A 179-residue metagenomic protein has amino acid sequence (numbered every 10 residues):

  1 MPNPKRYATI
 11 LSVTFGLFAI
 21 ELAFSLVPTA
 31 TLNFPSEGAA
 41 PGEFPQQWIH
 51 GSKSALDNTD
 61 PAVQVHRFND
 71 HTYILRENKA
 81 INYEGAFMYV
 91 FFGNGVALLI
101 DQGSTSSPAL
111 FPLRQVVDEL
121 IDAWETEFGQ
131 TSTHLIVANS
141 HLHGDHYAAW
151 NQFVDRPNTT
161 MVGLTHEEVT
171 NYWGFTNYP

Functional and structural regions predicted by a protein language model:
P2-T14: N-terminal Sec-pathway targeting helices
S12-A23: Hydrophobic membrane-insertion alpha-helices, especially the h-region of bacterial N-terminal signal peptides
L26-D60: N-terminal low-complexity, Pro/Thr/Ser-rich intrinsically disordered segments that act as propeptides or flexible
Q47-N58, Y73-N82, Y172-Y178: Short, solvent-exposed secondary-structure boundary motifs
V63-A123: Conserved beta-strand hairpin/beta-sheet module of binuclear metal-dependent hydrolase folds, prominently
P108-P179: Active-site HxH/HxHxD metal-binding segment of metal-dependent hydrolases
